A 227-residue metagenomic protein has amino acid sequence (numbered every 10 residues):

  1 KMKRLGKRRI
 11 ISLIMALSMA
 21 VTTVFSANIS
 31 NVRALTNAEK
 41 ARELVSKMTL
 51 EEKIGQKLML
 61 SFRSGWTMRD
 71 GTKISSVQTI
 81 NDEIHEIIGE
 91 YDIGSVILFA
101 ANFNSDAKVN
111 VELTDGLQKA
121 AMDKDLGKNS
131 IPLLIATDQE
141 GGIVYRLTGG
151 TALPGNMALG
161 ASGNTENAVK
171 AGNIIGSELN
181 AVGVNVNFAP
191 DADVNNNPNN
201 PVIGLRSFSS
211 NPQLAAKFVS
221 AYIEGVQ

Functional and structural regions predicted by a protein language model:
M2-I14: Bacterial N-terminal signal peptides that target proteins for export
I11-T23: Secretory targeting and sorting signals
V21-T36: Sec-dependent signal peptide cleavage junction
S30-R33, S220-Q227: Short, intrinsically disordered, charge-balanced linker/junction segments flanking boundaries in proteins
T36-M68: Mature N-terminal segment immediately following signal peptide/propeptide cleavage in secreted/periplasmic
A38, Q78-D82: Structural motif corresponding to alpha-helix initiation and N-cap regions
R63-Q78, E86-F218: Enzymes and membrane/adaptor proteins characterized by extended Gly/Ser/Thr/Asp/Glu-rich, aromatic-dotted
